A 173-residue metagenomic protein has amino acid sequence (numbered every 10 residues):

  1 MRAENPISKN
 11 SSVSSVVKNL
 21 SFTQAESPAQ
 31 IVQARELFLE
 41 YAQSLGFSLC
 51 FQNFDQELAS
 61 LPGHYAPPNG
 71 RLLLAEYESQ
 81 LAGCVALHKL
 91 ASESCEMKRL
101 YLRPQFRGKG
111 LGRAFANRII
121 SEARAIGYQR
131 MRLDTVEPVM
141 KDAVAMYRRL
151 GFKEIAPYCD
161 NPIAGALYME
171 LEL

Functional and structural regions predicted by a protein language model:
M1-T23: Intrinsic disorder/low-complexity segments
R2, G165-L173: Terminal substrate-recognition subdomain of acyl/acetyltransferases
F22-K98, R103-Q105, A116-R118, E122 (+2 more regions): Acetyl-CoA-dependent GNAT
S79, G110, G127: Conserved G/P- and acidic residue-centered "switch" motifs that form tight phosphate/ATP-binding loops in soluble
R107, L133-A143, D160-A164: Conserved beta-strand-loop-alpha-helix junction that forms the acyl-donor binding cleft
A123-T135: Conserved GNAT acetyl-CoA-binding A-motif
M146-Y147, F152: Conserved active-site tyrosine of GNAT-family acetyltransferases
